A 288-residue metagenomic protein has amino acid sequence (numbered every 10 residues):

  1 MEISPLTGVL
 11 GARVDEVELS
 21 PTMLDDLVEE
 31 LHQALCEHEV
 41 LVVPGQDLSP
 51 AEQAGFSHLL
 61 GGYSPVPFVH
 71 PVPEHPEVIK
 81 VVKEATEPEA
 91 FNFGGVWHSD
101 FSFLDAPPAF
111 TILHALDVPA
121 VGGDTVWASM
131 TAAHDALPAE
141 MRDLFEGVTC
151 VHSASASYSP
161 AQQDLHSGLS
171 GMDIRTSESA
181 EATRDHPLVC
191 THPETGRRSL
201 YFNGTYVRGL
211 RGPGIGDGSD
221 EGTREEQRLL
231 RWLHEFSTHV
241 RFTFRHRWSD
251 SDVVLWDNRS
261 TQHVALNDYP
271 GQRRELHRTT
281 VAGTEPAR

Functional and structural regions predicted by a protein language model:
M1-V253, N258-R288: Non-heme Fe(II) oxygenase catalytic core, chiefly the N-lobe of the double-stranded beta-helix
